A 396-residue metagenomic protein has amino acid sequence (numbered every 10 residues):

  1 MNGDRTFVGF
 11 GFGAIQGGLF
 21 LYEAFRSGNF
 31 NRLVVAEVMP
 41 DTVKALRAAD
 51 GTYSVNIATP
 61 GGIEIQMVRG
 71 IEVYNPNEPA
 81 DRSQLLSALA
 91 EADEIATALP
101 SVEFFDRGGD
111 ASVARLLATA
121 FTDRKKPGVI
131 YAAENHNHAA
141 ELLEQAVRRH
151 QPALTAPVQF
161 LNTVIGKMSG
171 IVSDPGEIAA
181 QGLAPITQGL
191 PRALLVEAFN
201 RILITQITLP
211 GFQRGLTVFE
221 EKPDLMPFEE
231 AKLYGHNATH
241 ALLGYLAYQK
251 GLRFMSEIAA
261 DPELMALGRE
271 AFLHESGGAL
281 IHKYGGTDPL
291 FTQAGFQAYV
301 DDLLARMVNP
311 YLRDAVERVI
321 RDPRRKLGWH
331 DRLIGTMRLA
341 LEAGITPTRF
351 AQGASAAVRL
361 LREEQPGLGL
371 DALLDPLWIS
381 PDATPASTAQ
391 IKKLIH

Functional and structural regions predicted by a protein language model:
N2-H396: Substrate/ligand-engaging "lid" and interaction regions
